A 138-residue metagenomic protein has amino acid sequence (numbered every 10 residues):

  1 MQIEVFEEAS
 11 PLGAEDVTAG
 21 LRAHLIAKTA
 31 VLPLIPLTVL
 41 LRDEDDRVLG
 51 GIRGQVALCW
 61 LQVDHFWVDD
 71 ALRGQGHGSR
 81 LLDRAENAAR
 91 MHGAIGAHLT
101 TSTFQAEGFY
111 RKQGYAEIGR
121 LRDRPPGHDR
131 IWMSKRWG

Functional and structural regions predicted by a protein language model:
I3-D64, D69, F104, G119 (+2 more regions): Acetyl-CoA-dependent GNAT
V17, Y110, Y115: Conserved active-site tyrosine of GNAT-family acetyltransferases
L72, G76-R84: Conserved acetyl-CoA pyrophosphate-binding loop and the N-cap/start of the following alpha-helix in GNAT-like
L72-R73, G96, F109: Acidic/histidine-enriched, beta-strand-rich ligand/metal-binding domains
A89-S102: Conserved GNAT acetyl-CoA-binding A-motif
H98-T100, A116-W132: Conserved catalytic-core motifs of GNAT/GCN5-like acyltransferases
